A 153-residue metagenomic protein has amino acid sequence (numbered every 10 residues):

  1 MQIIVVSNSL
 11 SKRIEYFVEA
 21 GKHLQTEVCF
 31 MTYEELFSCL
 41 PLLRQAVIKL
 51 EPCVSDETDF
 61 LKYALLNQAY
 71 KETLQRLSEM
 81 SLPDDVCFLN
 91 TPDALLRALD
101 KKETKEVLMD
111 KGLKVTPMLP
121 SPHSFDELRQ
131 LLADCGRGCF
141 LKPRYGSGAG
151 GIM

Functional and structural regions predicted by a protein language model:
M1-I4: Extreme N-terminal starter segment of soluble prokaryotic enzymes
N8-P122: Conserved N-proximal alpha/beta basic substrate-recognition cap immediately N-terminal to, or forming the N-lobe
R13-E15, F125-L128, A149: Short, well-ordered alpha-helical microsegments
C39-R44, D126-D134: Short amphipathic alpha-helix with an adjacent loop that forms part of the alpha/beta core around
A94, G151-I152: Residue-level preference for alpha-helix termini and adjacent loops
T104-M109, L132-G151: ATP-grasp fold ATP-binding core
